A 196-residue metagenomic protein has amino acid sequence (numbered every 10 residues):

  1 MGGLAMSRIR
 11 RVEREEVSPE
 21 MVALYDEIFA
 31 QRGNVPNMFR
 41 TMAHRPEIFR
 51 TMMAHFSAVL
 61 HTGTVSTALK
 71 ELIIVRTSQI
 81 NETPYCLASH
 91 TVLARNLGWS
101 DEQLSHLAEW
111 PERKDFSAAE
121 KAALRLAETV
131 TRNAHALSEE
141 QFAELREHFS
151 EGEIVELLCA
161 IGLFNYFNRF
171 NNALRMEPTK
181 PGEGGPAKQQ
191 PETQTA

Functional and structural regions predicted by a protein language model:
G2-A196: Hydrophobic alpha-helical segments
